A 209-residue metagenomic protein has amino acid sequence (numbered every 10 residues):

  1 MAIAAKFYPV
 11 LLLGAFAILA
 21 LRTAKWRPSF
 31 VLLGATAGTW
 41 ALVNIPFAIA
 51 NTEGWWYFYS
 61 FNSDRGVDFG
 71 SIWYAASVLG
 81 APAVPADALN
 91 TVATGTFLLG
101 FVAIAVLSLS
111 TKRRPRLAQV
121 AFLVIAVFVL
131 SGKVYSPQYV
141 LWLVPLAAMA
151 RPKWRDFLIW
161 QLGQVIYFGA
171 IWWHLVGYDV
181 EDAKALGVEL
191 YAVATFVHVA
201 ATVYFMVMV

Functional and structural regions predicted by a protein language model:
M1-Y59, T91-V209: Multi-pass membrane glycosyltransferase architecture that uses lipid-linked
Y57-A83, T94, A194-T195: Luminal/periplasmic active-site loops of membrane-embedded glycosylation enzymes
P85-L89: Interfacial juxtamembrane loops and adjacent helix segments that form the catalytic/substrate-binding surfaces
